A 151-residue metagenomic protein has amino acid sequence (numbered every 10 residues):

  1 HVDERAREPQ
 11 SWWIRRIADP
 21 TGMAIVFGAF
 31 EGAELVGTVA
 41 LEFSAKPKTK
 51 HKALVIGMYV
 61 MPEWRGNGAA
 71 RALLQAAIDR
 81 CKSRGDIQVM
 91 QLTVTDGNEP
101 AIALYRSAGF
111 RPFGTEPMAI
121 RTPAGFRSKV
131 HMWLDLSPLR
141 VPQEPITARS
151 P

Functional and structural regions predicted by a protein language model:
H1-E63, L74-A76, R80, D135-L139 (+1 more regions): Acetyl-CoA-dependent GNAT
A24, R127-H131: Short hydrophobic/aromatic beta-strand or adjacent loop that forms the aromatic wall/cage of a ligand/substrate-binding
V55-M58, M90-V94: Conserved hydrophobic beta-strand within the GNAT/NAT acetyltransferase core sheet that lines the active-site cleft
M61-N67, D96-G97: Active-site acidic-Proline motif in GNAT/NAT acetyltransferases
L73, N98-A101: Conserved short alpha-helix immediately C-terminal to the canonical SAM/SAH-binding motif I of Rossmann-like
L74, C81-T93: Conserved GNAT acetyl-CoA-binding A-motif
Q91-V94, I102, R106-S128: Conserved catalytic-core motifs of GNAT/GCN5-like acyltransferases
